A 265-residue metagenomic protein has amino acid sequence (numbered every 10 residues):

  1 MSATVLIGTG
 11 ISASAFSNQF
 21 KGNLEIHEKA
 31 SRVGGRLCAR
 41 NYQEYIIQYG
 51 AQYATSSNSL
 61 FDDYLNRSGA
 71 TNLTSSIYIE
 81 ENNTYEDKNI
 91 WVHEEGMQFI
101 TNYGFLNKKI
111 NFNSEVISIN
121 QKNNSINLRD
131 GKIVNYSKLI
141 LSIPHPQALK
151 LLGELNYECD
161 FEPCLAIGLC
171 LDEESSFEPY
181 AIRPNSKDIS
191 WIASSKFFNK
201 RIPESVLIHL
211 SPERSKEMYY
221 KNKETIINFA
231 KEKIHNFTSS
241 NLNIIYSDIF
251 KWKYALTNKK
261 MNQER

Functional and structural regions predicted by a protein language model:
T4-I7, H27, V116, I126 (+1 more regions): Short hydrophobic core segments
V5-I11, N18-Q43: Glycine-rich FAD pyrophosphate-binding loop
Q19, L37-Y78: N-terminal FAD cofactor-binding segment of flavoenzymes
G34-G35, Y136-Y180, S240-L242: Central helical "cap/lid" subdomain
Y53-L60, Y78-Y103, Y220-F229: Short beta-strand to alpha-helix junction loop
E86-S125, V134: Helical element adjacent to the flavin cofactor pocket in flavoenzyme catalytic cores
G168-E173, P179-M218, T225, F229-T238: Active-site substrate-recognition segment that forms the wall of the catalytic cavity or substrate channel
F229, H235-R265: Flavin (FAD/FMN) cofactor-binding core of flavoprotein oxidoreductases
